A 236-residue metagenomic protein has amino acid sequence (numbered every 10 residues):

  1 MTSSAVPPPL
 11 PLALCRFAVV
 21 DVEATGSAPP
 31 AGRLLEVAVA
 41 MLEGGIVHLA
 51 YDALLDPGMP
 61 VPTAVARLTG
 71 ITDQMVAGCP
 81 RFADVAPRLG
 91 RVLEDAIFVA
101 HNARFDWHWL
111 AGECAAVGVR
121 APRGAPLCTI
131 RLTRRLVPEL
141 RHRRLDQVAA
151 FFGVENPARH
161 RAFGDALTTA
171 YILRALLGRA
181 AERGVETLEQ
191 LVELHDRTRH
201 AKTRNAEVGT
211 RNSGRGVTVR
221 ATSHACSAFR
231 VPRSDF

Functional and structural regions predicted by a protein language model:
M1-P126, P138-H160: Conserved non-catalytic scaffold segment of RNase H-like nuclease domains
M1-P9, A170-E207, R215-C226, R233-F236: Acidic two-metal-ion nuclease catalytic site recognized across multiple nuclease folds, prominently DnaQ/RNase D-T
G58, R131-R134: Residues that form or immediately flank small-molecule/cofactor binding pockets and catalytic motifs
G90, L110, R135, P157 (+1 more regions): HAD-like small-molecule phosphatases
A125-C128, L188-E189: Beta-strand segments within the central parallel beta-sheet cores of soluble alpha/beta enzyme folds
L132, V148, T168, I172-A175: Generic recognition of well-ordered alpha-helical segments
D165: Conserved catalytic/binding loops enriched for acidic/polar residues
